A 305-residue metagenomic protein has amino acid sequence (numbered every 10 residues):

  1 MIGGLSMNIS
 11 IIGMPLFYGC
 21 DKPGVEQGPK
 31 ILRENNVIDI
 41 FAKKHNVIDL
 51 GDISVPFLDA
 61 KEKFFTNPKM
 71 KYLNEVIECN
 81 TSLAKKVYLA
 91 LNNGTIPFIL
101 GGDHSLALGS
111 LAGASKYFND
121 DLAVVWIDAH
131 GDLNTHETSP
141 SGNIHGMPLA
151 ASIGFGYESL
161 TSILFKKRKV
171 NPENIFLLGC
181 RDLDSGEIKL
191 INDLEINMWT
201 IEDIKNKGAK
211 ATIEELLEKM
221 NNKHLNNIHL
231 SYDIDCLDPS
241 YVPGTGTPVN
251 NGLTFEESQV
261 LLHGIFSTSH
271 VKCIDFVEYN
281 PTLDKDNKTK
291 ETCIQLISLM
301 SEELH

Functional and structural regions predicted by a protein language model:
M1-S6: Short, Lys/Arg-enriched N-terminal segments with co-localized hydrophobic residues within the first ~10-30 amino acids
N8-H305: Conserved alpha-helical scaffold segments that buttress catalytic/binding sites
